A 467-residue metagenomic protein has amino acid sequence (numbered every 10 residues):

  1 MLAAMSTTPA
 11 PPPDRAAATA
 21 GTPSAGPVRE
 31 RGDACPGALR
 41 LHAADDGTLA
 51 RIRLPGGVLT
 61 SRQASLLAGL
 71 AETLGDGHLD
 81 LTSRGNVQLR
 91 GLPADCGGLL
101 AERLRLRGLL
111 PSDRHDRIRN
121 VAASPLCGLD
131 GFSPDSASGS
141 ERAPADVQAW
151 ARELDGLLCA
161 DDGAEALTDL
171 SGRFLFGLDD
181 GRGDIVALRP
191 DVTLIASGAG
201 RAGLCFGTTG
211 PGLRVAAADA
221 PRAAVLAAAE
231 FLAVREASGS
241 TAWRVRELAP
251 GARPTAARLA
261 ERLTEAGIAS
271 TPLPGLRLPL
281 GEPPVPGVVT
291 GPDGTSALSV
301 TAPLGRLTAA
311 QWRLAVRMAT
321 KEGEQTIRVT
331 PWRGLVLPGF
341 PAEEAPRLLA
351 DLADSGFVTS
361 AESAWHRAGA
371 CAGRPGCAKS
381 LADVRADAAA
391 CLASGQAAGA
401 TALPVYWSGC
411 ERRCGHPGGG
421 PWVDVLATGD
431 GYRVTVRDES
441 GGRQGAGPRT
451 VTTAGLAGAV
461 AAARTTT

Functional and structural regions predicted by a protein language model:
L2-V28, G47-C205, R214-A218, R222 (+1 more regions): Small-residue-enriched alpha-helical segments and adjacent helix-cap loops that form tight helix-helix packing
V28-A43: Intrinsic, low-complexity N-terminal interaction/targeting segments
A38-L41, P284-T290, F357-T359: Short beta-strand/turn micro-motifs at beta-sheet edges
H78-L81, A164-L170, A233-E282, E324-P331 (+3 more regions): Flexible, glycine/charged-enriched surface loops at secondary-structure junctions
T208-G239, G251-R253: Internal alpha/beta scaffold segment
T208-L213, G373-G376, E439-V451: Short beta-alpha connecting loops at secondary-structure transitions that line or flank enzyme active sites
L278-A297: Active-site cores of enzymes that catalyze phosphoryl transfer or operate on phosphate-rich substrates
Y406-H416, G420, Y432-T466: Short Fe-S-cluster ligation motifs
